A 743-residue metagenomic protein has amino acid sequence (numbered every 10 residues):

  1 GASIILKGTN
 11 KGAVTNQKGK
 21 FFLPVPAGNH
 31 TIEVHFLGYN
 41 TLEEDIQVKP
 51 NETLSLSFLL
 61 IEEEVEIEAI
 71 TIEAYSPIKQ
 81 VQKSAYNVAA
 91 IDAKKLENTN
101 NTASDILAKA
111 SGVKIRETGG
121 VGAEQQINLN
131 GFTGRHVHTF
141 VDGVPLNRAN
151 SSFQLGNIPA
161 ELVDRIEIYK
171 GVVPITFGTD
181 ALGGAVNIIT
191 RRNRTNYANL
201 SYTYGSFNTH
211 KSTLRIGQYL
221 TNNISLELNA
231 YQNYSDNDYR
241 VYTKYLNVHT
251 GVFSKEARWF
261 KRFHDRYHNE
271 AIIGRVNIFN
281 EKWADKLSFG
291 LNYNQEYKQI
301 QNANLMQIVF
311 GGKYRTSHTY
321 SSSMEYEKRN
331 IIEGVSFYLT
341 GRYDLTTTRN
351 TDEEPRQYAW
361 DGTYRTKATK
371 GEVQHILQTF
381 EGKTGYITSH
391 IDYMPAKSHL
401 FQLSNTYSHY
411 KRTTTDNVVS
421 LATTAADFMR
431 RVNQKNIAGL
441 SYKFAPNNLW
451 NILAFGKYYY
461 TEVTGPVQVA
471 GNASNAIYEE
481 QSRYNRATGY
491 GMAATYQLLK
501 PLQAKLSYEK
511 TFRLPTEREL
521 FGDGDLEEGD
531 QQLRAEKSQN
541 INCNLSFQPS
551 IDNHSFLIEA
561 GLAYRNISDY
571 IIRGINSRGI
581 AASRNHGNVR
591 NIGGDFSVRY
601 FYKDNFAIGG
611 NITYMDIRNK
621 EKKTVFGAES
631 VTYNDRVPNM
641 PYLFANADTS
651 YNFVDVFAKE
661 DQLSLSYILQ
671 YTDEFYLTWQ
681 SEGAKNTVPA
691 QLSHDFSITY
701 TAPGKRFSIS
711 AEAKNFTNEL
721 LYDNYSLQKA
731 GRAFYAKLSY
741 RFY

Functional and structural regions predicted by a protein language model:
A2-K7, H35-Y39, K49, T53-E97 (+2 more regions): Short, acidic, small-residue-rich periplasmic hinge/interaction motif at the N-terminus of Gram-negative outer-membrane
F22-P24, H136, V144-K170: Short acidic/polar hinge/loop motifs at secondary-structure boundaries that mediate gating or recognition
T53-L59, A103-I106, A123-N128, F140 (+5 more regions): N-terminal periplasmic accessory domains that precede and gate Gram-negative outer-membrane beta-barrel machines
V88, S104-P145: Extracytoplasmic beta-strand/coil segments of soluble accessory domains associated with Gram-negative outer-membrane
T203, Y219-I308: Periplasmic-side early beta-strands and strand-to-turn transitions of outer-membrane beta-barrels
R275-E296, R315-S474, E479-E480, Y484-Q503 (+4 more regions): Face-selective signature of the C-terminal outer-membrane beta-barrel domain
Q497, K505-E509, E536-I592, T613 (+1 more regions): Membrane-embedded beta-barrel scaffold of Gram-negative outer-membrane proteins
S555-I558, A563-N566, R584-Y676: Gram-negative outer-membrane beta-barrel transporters
